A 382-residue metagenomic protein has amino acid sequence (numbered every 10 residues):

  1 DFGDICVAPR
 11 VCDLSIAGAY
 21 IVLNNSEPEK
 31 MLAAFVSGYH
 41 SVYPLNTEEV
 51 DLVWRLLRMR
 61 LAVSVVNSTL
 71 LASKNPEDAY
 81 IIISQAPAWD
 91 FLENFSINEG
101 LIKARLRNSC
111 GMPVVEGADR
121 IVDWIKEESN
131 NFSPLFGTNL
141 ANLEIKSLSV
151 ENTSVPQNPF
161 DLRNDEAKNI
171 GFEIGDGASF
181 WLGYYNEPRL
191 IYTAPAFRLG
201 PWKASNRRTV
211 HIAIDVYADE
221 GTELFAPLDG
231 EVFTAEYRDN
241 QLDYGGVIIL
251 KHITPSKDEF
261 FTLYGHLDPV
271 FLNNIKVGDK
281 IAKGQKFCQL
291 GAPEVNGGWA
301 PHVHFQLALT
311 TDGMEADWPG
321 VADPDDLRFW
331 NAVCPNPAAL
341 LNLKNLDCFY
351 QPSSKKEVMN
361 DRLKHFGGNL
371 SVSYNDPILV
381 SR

Functional and structural regions predicted by a protein language model:
D1-I5: Activation of the activation-loop gatekeeper triad in protein kinase-fold domains
R10-P44, R60-N75: Active-site activation/catalytic loop segments of kinase-like enzymes and analogous catalytic loops in related
S64-G117: ATP/Mg2+ or Mg2+-diphosphate-binding catalytic cores that bind nucleotide phosphates or diphosphates via glycine-rich
V115, S133-E151, N273, D279-Q285 (+2 more regions): Acidic, glycine-rich catalytic/binding loops that coordinate metals and/or anionic ligands
V115-A178: Non-catalytic extracellular/periplasmic "stalk" and linker regions immediately N-terminal to catalytic or recognition
G177, S205-N240: Short, glycine/small-residue-enriched coil/turn segments at secondary-structure junctions
A226-F271: Zn2+-dependent peptidoglycan hydrolase active-site motif and core
